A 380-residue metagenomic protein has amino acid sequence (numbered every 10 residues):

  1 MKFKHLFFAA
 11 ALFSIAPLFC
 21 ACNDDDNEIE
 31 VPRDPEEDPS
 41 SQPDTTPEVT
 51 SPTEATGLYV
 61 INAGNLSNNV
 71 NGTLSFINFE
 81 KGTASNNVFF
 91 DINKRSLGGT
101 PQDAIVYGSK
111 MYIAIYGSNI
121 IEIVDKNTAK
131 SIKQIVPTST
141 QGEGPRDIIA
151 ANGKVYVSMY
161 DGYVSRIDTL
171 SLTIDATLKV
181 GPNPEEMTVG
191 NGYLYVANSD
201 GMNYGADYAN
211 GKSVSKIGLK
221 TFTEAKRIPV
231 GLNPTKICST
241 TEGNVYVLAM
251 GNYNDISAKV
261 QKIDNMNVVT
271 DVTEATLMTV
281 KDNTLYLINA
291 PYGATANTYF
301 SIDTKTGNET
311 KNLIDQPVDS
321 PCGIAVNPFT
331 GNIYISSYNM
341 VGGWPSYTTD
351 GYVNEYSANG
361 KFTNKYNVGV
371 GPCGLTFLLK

Functional and structural regions predicted by a protein language model:
M1-A9: Bacterial N-terminal signal peptides that target proteins for export
L18-A21: C-terminal motif of bacterial Sec signal peptides marking the signal peptidase cleavage site
N23-K380: Predominantly soluble domains enriched in secretory-pathway, periplasmic, or organellar proteins
